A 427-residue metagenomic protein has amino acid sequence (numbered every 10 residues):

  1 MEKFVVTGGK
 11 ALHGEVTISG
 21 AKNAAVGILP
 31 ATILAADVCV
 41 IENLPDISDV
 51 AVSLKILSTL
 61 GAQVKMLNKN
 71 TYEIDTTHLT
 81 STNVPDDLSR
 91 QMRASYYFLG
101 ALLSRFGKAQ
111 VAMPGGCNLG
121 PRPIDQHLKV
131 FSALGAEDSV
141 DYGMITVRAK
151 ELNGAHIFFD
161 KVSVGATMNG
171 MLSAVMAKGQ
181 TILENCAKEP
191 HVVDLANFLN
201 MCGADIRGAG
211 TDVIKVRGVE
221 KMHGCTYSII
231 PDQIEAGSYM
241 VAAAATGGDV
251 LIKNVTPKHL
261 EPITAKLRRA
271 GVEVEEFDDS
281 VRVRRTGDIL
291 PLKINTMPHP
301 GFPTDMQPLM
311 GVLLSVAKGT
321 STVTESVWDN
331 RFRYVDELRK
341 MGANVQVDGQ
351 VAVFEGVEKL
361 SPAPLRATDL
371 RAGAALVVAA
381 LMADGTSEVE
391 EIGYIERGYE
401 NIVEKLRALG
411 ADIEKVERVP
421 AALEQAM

Functional and structural regions predicted by a protein language model:
M1-M427: Short, structured segments at the rim of ligand-binding sites
